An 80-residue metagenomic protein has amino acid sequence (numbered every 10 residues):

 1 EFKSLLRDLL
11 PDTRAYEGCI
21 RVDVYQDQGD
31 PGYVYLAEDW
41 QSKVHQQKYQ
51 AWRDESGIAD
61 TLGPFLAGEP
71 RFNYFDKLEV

Functional and structural regions predicted by a protein language model:
E1-F2: Short, conserved charged micro-motifs
R7-D8, R14-I20, D39-N73: An amphipathic, aromatic/His-enriched active-site/gating alpha helix that lines ligand/cofactor pockets
L10-V34: Short, glycine- and small/hydrophobic-rich beta-strand elements in well-ordered beta-sheets
L78-V80: A short acidic, often aromatic-flanked loop/helix-cap motif at beta-alpha or helix-coil junctions that lines enzyme
